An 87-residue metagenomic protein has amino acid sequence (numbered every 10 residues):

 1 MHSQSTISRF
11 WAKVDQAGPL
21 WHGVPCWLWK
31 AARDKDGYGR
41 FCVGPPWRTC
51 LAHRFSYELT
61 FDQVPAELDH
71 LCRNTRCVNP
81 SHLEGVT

Functional and structural regions predicted by a protein language model:
M1-W47, L59-T60, L71-T75: Short helix-coil boundary/hinge micro-motifs
P46-T87: Short, cationic Gly/His-enriched loop motifs
